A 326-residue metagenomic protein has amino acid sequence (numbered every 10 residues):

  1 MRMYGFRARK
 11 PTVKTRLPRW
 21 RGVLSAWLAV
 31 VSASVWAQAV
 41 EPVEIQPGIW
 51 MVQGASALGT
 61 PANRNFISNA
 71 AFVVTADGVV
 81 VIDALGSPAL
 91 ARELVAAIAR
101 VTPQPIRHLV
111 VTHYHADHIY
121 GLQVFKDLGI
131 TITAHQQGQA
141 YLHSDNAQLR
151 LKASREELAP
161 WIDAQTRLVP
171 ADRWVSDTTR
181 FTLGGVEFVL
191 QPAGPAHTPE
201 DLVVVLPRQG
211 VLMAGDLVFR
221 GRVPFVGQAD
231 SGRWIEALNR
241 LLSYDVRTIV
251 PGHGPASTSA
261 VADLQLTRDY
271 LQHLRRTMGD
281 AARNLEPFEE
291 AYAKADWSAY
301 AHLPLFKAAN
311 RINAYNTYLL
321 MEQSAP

Functional and structural regions predicted by a protein language model:
Y4-W27: Bacterial N-terminal signal peptides that target proteins for export
S32-A37: N-terminal signal peptide c-region/cleavage motif recognized by signal peptidases
V40-I45, Q139-A193, P199, P207-R208 (+2 more regions): Metallo-beta-lactamase
P47-I98, L202-A214: Conserved beta-strand hairpin/beta-sheet module of binuclear metal-dependent hydrolase folds, prominently
A76-V80, P88-A134, Y244: Active-site metal-binding motif and surrounding structural segment of the metallo-beta-lactamase
I82-A84, R107-H115, T133-Q136, A193 (+2 more regions): Active-site neighborhood of phospho(di)ester-bond hydrolases with catalytic His/Asp-centered motifs
R233-E286, E290: Divalent-metal (often Zn2+) His-rich catalytic cores of metallo-beta-lactamase-fold enzymes
R283-P326: C-terminal regulatory/interaction regions
